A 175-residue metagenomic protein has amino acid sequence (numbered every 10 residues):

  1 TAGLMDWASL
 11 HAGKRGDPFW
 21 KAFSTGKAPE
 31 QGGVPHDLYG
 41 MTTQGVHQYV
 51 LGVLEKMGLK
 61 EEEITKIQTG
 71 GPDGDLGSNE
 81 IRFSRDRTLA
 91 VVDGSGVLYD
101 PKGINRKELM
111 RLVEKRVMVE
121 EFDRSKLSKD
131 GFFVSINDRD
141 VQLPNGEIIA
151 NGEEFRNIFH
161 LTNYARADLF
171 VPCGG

Functional and structural regions predicted by a protein language model:
T1-H36, G40, I136: N-terminal ligand-binding/catalytic initiation module
F19, F23, F83, F122 (+5 more regions): Phenylalanine-focused residue identity feature
W20-T25, T65, T88-A90, D168-L169: Structural motif
P29-N151: Glycine-rich phosphate/diphosphate-binding loop of Rossmann-like nucleotide-binding domains
L54-E62, I148, G152-G175: Non-transmembrane, aqueous-exposed alpha-helical and coiled segments at domain scale
